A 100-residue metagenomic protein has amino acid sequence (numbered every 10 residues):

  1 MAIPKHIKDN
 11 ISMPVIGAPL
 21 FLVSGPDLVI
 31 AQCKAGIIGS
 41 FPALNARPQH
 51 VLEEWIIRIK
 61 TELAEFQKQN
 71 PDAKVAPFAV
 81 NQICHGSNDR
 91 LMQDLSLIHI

Functional and structural regions predicted by a protein language model:
M1-S96: N-terminal capping/small domains of soluble enzymes
I98-I100: Conserved small/polar residues in nucleotide/adenosyl-binding loops
